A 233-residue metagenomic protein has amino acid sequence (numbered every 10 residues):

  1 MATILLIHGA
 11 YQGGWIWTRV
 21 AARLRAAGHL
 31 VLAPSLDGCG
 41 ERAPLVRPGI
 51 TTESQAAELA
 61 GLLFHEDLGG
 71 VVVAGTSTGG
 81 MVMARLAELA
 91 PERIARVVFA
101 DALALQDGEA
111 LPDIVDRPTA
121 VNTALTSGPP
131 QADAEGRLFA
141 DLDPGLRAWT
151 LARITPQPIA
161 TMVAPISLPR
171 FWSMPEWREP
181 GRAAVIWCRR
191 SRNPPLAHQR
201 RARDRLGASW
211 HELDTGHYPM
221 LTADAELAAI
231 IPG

Functional and structural regions predicted by a protein language model:
A2-A43, F64: Conserved HGGG/HGGXW glycine-rich cap/lid loop of the alpha/beta-hydrolase fold
L30-V71, E88, I114-D116: Active-site loop/oxyanion-hole signature of alpha/beta-hydrolase fold enzymes
A74-G75, G79, M83: Gly/Ala-rich beta-loop-alpha elbow adjacent to hydrolase catalytic centers
E88-A132, T161, I166-L168, P194-P195: Flexible "cap/lid" loop of the alpha/beta hydrolase fold
A152-P175: Active-site nucleophile elbow and catalytic-triad environment of alpha/beta-hydrolase enzymes
E179, V185-W187: Short beta-strand/loop motif that positions the catalytic acidic residue of the alpha/beta-hydrolase fold
C188-D214, L221: Conserved loop-alpha-helix segment in the C-terminal half of the alpha/beta-hydrolase fold that carries the catalytic
L221-G233: Post-His helix in hydrolase/transferase enzymes
